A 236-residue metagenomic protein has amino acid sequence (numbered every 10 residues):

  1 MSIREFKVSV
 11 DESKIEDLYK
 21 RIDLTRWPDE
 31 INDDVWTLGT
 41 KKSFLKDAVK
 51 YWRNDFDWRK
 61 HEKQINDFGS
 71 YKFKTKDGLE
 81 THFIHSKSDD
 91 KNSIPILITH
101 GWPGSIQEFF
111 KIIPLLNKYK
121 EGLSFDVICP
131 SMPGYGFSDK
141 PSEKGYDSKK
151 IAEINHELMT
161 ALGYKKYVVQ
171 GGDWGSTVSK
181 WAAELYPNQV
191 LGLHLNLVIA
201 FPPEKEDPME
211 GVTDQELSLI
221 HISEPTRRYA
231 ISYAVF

Functional and structural regions predicted by a protein language model:
K14-K87: Non-catalytic accessory segments flanking enzyme active sites
K60, Q107, M132-Y146, K180 (+1 more regions): Glycine-rich "HGGG/HGxG" loop immediately N-terminal to the catalytic nucleophile of the alpha/beta-hydrolase
S93-G101: Short beta-strand element of the alpha/beta-hydrolase
P103-F109, Y119: Short substrate-entry loop that stabilizes the transition state in hydrolases
L116-F137: Conserved alpha/beta-hydrolase
Y119, K166-D207: Conserved hydrolase catalytic core segment
K150-Y167: Conserved acidic catalytic loop of the alpha/beta-hydrolase fold
I220-F236: Single conserved hydrophobic/aromatic residue that forms the stacking wall/gate of nucleotide- or nucleobase-binding
